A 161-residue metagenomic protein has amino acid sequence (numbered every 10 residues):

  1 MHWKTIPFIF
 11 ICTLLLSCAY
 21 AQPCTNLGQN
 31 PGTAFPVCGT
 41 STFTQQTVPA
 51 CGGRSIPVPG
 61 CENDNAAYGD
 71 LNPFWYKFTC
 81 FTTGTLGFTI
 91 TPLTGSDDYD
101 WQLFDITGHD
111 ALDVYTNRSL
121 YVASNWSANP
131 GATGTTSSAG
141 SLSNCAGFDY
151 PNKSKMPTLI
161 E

Functional and structural regions predicted by a protein language model:
M1-Q29: Bacterial Sec-dependent N-terminal signal peptides
K4-I6, G39, N117: N-terminal leader/targeting signatures
F8-I9, T13-S17, V37, T44 (+2 more regions): Intrinsically disordered and other compositionally biased segments
T13-L16, S41, F88, A111: Generic marker of "main functional regions" within proteins
A19-T47: Boundary/junction segments of secreted and surface-exposed precursor proteins
Q22-N26, P49-E161: Acidic, Ser/Thr/Pro-rich low-complexity intrinsically disordered segments
